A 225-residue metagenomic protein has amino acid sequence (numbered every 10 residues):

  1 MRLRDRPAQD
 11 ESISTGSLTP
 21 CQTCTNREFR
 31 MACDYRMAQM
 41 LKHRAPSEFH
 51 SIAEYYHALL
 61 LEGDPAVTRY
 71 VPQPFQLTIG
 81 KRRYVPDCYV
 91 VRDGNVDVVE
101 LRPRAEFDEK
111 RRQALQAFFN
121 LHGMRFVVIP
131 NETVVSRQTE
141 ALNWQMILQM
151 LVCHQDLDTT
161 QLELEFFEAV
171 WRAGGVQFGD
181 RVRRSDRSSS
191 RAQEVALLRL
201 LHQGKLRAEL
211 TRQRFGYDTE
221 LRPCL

Functional and structural regions predicted by a protein language model:
M1-L225: Electrostatic, structured charged patches in enzyme active sites and in nucleic-acid/phosphate-binding
